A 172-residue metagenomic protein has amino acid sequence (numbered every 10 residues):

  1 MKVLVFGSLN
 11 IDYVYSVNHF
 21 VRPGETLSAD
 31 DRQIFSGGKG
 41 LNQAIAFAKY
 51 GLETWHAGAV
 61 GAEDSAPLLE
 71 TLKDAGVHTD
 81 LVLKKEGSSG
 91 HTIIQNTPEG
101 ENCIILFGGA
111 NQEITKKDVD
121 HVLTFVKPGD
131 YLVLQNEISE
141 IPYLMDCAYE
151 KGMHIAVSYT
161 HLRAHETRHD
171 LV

Functional and structural regions predicted by a protein language model:
M1-A57, A66-P67: Glycine-rich phosphate/adenosyl-contacting loop at the front of the ribokinase-like
L4, W55, V133, A156-S158: Structural detector of well-ordered beta-strand residues that form the stable sheet scaffold of enzyme domains
P23-L27, I34, K49-Y131, K151: Conserved N-terminal subdomain of the carbohydrate kinase-like
V60-G61, N136-I138: N-terminal glycine-rich "phosphate-gripper" loop used for MgATP/nucleotide binding and carboxylate activation
E140-C147: A short acidic, amphipathic alpha-helical/loop segment
A148-A156: Short beta-strand/loop segments at the ligand-binding rim of alpha/beta enzyme cores
T160-T167: Conserved small/polar residues in nucleotide/adenosyl-binding loops
